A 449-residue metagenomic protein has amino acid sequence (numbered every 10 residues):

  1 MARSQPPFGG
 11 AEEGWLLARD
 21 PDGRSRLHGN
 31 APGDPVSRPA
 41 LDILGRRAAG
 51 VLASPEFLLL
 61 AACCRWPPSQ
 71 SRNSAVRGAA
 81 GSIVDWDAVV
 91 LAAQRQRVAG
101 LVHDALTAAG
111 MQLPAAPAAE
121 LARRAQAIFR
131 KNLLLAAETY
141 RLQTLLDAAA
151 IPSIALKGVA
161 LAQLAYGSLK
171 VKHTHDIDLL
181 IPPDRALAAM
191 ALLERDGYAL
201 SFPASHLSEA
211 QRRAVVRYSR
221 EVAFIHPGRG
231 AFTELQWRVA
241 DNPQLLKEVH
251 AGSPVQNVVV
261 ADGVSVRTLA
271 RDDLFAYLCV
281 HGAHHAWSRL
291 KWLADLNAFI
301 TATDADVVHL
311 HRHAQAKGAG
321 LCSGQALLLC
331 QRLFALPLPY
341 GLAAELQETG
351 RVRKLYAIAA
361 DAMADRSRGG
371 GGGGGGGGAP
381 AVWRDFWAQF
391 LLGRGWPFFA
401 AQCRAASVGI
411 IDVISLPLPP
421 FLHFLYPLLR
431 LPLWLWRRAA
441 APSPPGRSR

Functional and structural regions predicted by a protein language model:
A2-R3, S37: The identity of the second residue at the extreme N-terminus of proteins
W15, D20, G33-H175, I181-R449: Conserved NTP-donor binding/palm subdomain of two-metal-ion nucleotidyltransferases/polymerases, i.e., the charged
S25-G29: Short linear proline/tyrosine/threonine-rich motifs used for host-factor recruitment and membrane trafficking/assembly
